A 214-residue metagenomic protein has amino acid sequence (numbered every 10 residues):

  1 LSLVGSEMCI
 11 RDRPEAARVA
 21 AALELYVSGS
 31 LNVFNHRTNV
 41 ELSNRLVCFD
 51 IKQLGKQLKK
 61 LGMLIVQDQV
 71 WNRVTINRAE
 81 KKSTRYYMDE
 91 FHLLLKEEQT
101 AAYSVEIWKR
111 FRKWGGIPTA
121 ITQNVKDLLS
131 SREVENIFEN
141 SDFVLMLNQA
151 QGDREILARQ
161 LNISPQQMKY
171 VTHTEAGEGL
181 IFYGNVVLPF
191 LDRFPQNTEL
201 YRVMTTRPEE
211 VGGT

Functional and structural regions predicted by a protein language model:
L1, R45-L46, I156-I163, E199: Short, exposed beta-strand "edge-strand" segments with a Pro/Gly-rich flavor and a Y/T-containing core
L1, S6-G116, L129-R132, Y170-T174 (+1 more regions): P-loop NTPase motor domains
S6-E7, L191, P195-T214: Charge-patterned, long linear interaction tracts outside catalytic cores
K56, L188, E199: Short, acidic Gly/Pro/Ser/Thr-rich loop/turn segments
K59-L61, E98, I156-A158, L191-F194 (+1 more regions): Short conserved micro-motifs at the rims of enzyme active sites and ligand-binding pockets
Y103-P195: Conserved ATP-driven motor cores of ASCE-family P-loop NTPases powering translocation/secretion/packaging/pilus
